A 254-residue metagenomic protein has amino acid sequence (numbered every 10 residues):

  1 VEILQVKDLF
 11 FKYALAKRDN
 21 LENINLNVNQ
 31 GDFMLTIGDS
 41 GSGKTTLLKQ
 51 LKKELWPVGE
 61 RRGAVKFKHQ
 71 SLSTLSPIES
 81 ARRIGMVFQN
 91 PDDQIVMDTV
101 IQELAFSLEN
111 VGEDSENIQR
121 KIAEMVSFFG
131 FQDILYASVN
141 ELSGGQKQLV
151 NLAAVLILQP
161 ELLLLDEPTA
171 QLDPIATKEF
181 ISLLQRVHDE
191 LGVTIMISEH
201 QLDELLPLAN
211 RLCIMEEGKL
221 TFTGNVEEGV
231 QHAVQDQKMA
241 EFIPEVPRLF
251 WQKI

Functional and structural regions predicted by a protein language model:
V1-V6, F11-N23, L55-V58, S76: A short, flexible loop at the N-terminus of ABC-type nucleotide-binding domains that lies
E60-S71: Conserved ABC transporter NBD signature motif
E116-I134: Conserved ABC ATPase "signature" region
S138-L142, Q146: Conserved ABC ATPase signature
L163-D166: Catalytic Walker B motif of ABC-type/P-loop ATPase nucleotide-binding domains
E199-H200: H-loop/switch region of ABC-family ATPase nucleotide-binding domains
K219-I243, P247: Conserved beta-strand-loop-alpha-helix hinge in the C-terminal portion of ABC ATPase nucleotide-binding domains
